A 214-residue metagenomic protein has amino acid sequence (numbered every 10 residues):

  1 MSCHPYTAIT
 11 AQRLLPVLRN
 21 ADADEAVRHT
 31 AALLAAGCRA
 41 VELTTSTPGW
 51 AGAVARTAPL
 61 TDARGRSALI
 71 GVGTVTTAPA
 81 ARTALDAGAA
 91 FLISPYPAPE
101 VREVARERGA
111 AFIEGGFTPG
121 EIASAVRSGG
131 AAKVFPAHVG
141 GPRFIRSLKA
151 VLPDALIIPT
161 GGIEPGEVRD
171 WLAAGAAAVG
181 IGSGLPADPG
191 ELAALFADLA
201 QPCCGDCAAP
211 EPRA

Functional and structural regions predicted by a protein language model:
M1-A90, E107-G109, D154, E164-G166 (+1 more regions): Conserved N-terminal beta1-alpha1 strand-loop-helix module at the mouth
L34-R39, L85-L92, R106-I113, R127-A131 (+2 more regions): Glycine-enriched alpha-helix->loop->beta-strand junction motifs that scaffold or abut catalytic
T45, T74, P95-P97, G116-F117 (+3 more regions): Short secondary-structure boundary segments
W50-A51, V101, I122, P142 (+2 more regions): Generic structural signal for helix capping and beta-alpha/helix-loop junctions
R56, S147-L148: Generic structural signal for isolated residues within well-ordered alpha-helices
T77-A87, G120-S128, F144, I163-V179: Catalytic cores of alpha/beta
F91-V101, V134-F144, A174-D198: Glycine-rich phosphate-binding active-site loops on the catalytic face of alpha/beta enzymes
P95-S128, V134-H138: Histidine/lysine/aspartate-rich catalytic loop segments that bind and position anionic ligands
